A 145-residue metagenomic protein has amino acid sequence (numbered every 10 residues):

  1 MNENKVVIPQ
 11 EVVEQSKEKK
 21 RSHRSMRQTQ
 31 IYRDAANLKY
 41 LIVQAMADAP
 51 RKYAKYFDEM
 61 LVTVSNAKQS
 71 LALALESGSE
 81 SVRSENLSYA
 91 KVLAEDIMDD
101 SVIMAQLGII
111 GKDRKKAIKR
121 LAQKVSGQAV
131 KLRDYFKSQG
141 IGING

Functional and structural regions predicted by a protein language model:
M1-G145: Amphipathic alpha-helical assembly/interaction segments
